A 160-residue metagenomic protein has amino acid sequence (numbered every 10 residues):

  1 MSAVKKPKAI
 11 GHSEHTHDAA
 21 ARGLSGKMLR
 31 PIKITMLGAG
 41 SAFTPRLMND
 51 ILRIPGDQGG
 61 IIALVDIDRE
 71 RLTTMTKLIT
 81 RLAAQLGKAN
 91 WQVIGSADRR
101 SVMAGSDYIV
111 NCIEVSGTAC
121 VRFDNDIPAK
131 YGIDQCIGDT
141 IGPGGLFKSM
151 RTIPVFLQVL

Functional and structural regions predicted by a protein language model:
S2-F123, G138-L160: Metallocofactor- and cofactor-centric catalytic cores in central/energy metabolism, strongly enriched
V121-I133: Short, flexible, mixed-charge acidic loops at enzyme active sites
